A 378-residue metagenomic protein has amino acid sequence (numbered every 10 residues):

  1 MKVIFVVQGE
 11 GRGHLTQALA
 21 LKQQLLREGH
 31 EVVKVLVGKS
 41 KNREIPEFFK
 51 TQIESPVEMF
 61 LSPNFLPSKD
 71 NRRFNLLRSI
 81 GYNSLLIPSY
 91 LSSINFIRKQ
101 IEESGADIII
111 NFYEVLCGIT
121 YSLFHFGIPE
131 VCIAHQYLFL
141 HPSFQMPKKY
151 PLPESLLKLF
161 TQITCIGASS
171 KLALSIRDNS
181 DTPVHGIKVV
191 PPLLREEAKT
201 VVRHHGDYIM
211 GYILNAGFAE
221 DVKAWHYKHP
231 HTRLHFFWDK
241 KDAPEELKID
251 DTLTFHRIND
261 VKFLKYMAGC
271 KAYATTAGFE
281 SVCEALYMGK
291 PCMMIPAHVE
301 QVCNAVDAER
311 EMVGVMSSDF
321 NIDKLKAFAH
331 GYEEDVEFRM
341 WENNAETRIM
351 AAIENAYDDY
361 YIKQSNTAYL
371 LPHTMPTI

Functional and structural regions predicted by a protein language model:
V7, Y150, L174-D178, G186-K241 (+2 more regions): Active-site donor-nucleotide binding/catalytic segment of nucleotide-sugar enzymes
V7-L19: A short, glycine/small-residue-rich beta-strand->loop->alpha-helix junction that serves as a flexible
G9, R27-L85: Conserved nucleotide-sugar phosphate-binding/catalytic loop shared by glycosyltransferases and other
N71-I108, V115-L116: Conserved nucleotide-sugar donor-binding subdomain of glycosyltransferases
I109-F112, K265-N304: A donor-sugar binding/catalytic signature common to diverse glycosyltransferases and related nucleotide-sugar
F124-V189: Active-site-proximal region of nucleotide-activated glycan assembly enzymes, centered on histidine/acidic-rich loops
K240-C283: Donor nucleotide-activated moiety binding/catalytic core segment of transferases that use nucleotide-activated donors
F328-I378: C-terminal amphipathic helix plus adjacent low-complexity, charged tail appended to glycosyltransferase catalytic
